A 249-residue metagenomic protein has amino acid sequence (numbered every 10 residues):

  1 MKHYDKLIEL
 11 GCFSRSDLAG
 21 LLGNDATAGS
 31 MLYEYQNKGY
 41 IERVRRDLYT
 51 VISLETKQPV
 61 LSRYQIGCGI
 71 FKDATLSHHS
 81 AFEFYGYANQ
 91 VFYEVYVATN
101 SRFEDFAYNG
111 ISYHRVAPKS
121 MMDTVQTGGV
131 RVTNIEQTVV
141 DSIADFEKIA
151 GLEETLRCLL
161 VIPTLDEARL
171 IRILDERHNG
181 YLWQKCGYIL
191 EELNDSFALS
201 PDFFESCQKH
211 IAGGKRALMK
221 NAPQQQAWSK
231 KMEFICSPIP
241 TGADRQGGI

Functional and structural regions predicted by a protein language model:
M1-A74, A107-Y108, P163-L190, D244-G248: Short beta-edge/loop segments at beta->alpha junctions of small alpha/beta modules that act as binding/recognition
E9-F13, N24-A26, I41, L76-Y87 (+1 more regions): Short N-terminal helix-initiation segments at or just after the protein's N-terminus
D17-L21, E34-I41, F92-T99, G110-R115 (+2 more regions): Short, mixed-charge, low-aromatic patches
A26-A28, V91-F92, L199: Short, surface-exposed acidic
N37, E83, Y87, D145-K148: Short, intrinsically disordered, mixed-charge
R46, E94-V95, L152-T155: Short coil/turn segments at secondary-structure boundaries
H78-G128, N134: Exposed, interaction-prone assembly regions rather than primary DNA-binding/catalytic cores
D123-I249: Hydrophobic alpha-helical interaction segments
